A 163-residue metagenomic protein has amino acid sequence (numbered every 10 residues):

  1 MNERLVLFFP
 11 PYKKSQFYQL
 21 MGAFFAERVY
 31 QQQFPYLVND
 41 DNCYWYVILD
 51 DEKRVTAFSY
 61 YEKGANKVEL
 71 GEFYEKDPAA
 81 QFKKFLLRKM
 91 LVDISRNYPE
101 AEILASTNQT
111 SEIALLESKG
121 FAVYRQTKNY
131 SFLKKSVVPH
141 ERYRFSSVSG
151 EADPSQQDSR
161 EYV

Functional and structural regions predicted by a protein language model:
M1-Q31, R142-V163: Short amphipathic alpha-helix that is part of the acyltransferase structural core
Y12, A65, T110-S111: Short alpha-helical
Q32-L37: Short, solvent-exposed loop/turn elements at beta->coil junctions and helix N-caps that rim active or binding pockets
D40-F82: Conserved donor-binding loop and adjoining core beta-sheet/short helix segment in diverse acyl/aminoacyl transferases
A79-I94: Conserved acetyl-CoA-binding loop-helix of GNAT-fold acetyltransferases
L104-A114: Conserved beta-strand-loop-alpha-helix junction that forms the acyl-donor binding cleft
E112-Q126: Conserved N-terminal glycine/acidic-rich loop preference
A122-V137: Conserved catalytic-core motifs of GNAT/GCN5-like acyltransferases
